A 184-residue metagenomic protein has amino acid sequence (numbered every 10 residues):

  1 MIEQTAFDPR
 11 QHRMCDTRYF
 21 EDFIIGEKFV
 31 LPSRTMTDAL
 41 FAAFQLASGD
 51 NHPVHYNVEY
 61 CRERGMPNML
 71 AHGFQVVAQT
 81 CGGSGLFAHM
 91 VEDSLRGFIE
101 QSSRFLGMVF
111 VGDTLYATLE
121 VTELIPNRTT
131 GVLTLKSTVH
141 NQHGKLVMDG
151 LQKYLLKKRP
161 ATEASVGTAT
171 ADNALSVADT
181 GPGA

Functional and structural regions predicted by a protein language model:
M1-I24, F105-A184: HotDog/MaoC-like acyl-thioester-processing domains
I2-A71, K158, A184: Catalytic strand-loop segment that frames the active site of acyl-thioester-processing enzymes
I25-E27, P32, L40, D50 (+3 more regions): A generic structural signal for short beta-strands and their flanking turns/coil linkers
L46-D50, G82-H89, Q142: Short, intrinsically disordered, mixed-charge
P53-H55, G65-M66, A78-Q79, S94-L95 (+5 more regions): Short, intrinsically disordered/low-complexity patches at protein termini and at juxtamembrane boundaries
R64-A71, Q75-E120, V147: Hydrophobic beta-strand-centered segment that forms part of the acyl-chain substrate-binding groove
